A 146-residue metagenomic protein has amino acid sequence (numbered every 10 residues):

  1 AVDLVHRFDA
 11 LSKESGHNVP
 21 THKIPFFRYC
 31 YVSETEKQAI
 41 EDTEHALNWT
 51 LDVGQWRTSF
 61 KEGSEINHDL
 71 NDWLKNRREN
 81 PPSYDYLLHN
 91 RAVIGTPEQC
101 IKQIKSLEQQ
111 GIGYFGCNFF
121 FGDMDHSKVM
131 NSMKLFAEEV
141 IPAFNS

Functional and structural regions predicted by a protein language model:
A1-D9, D125-N145: C-terminal helical cap(s) of enzyme catalytic domains, especially alpha/beta-barrels
A1-Q110: An alpha-helical appendage that flanks or caps ligand/catalytic pockets
V32-T35, G122-H126: Flexible loop/turn segments at secondary-structure boundaries
G113: Short acidic/polar active-site loop segments enriched in Thr and Asp
F119: Short secondary-structure boundary segments
